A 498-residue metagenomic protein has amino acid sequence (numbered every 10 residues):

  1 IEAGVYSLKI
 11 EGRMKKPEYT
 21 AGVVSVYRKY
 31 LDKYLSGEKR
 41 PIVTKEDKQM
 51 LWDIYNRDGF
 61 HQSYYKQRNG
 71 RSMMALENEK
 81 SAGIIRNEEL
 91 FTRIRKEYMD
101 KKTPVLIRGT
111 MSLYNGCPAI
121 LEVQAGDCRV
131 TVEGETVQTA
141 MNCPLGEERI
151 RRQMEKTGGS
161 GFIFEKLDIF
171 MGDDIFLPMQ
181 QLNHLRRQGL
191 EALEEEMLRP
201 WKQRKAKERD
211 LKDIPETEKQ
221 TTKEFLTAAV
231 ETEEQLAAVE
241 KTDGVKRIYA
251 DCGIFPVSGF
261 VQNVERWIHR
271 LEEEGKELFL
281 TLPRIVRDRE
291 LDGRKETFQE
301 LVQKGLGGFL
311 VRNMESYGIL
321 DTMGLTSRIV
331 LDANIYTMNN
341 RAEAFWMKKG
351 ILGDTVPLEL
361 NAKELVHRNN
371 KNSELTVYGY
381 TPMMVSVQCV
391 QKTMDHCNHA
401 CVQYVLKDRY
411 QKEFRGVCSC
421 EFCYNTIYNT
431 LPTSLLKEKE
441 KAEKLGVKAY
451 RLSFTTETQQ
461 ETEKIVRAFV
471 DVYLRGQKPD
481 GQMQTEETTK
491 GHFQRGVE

Functional and structural regions predicted by a protein language model:
I1-L331, T337-E498: Surface-exposed amphipathic alpha-helical tracts and adjacent flexible/coil segments at the periphery of soluble enzymes
